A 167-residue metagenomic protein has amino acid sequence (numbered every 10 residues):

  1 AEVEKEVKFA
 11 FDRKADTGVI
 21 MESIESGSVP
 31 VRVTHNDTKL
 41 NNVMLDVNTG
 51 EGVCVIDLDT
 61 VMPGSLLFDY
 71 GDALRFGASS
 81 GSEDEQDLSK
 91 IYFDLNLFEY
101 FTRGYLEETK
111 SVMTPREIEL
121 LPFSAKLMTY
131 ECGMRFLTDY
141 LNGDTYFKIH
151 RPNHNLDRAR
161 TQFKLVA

Functional and structural regions predicted by a protein language model:
A1, T109-R116: Surface-exposed helix-capping loop/turn segments at secondary-structure junctions
A1-H35, L40-C54, L127, T145-L156 (+1 more regions): ATP-dependent phospho-/nucleotidyl transfer catalytic cores
E6, S124, Y140: Short acidic/histidine-centered micro-motifs embedded in hydrophobic/aromatic stretches that mark compact functional
D16-S23, L58, F76-S79, E107 (+1 more regions): Conserved helix-loop functional segments at active or binding sites
G27, N41-S82: Catalytic activation segment of kinase domains across protein kinase-like and atypical kinase folds
L67-K110, L127-Y146: Active-site activation/catalytic loop segments of kinase-like enzymes and analogous catalytic loops in related
M113-A125: All-alpha amphipathic helical-bundle segments outside canonical DNA-binding/catalytic cores that form hydrophobic
T161-A167: Structural signal for terminal/edge beta-strands and the immediately following C-terminal loop/tail that closes
